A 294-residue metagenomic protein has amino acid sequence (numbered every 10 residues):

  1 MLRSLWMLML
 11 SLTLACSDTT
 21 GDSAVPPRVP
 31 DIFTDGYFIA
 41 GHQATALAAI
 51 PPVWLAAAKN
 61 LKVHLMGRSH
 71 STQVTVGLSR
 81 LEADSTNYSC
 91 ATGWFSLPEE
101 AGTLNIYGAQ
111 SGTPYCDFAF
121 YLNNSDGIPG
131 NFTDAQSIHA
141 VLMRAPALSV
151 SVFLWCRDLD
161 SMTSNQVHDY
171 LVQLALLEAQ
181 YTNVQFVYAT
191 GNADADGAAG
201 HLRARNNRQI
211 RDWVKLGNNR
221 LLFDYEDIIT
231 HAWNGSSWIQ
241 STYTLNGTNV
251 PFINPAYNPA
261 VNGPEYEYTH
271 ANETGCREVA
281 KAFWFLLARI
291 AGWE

Functional and structural regions predicted by a protein language model:
S4-A15: Bacterial N-terminal signal peptides
T13-I32: Bacterial Sec-dependent N-terminal signal peptides
I32-V141, E278, A282-I290: N-terminal carbohydrate-binding/catalytic regions of secreted carbohydrate-active enzymes
A46-I50, P129-L142, N165-L176, R205-I210: Alpha-helical scaffolding within the catalytic cores of extracellular/periplasmic polymer-degrading hydrolases
K59-V63, N87-S89, P146-V152, A179-V187 (+1 more regions): Loop/turn elements at helix/coil->beta-strand transitions in domains of secreted/extracellular proteins
I128-H168, G191-D194: Oxyanion-hole/transition-state-stabilizing segment in secreted/luminal serine hydrolases and related acyltransferases
G191-N234: Substrate-gating cap/lid alpha-helix
T244-E294: Histidine-centered active-site loop/cap adjacent to the catalytic His in serine esterases/O-acetyl transfer systems
